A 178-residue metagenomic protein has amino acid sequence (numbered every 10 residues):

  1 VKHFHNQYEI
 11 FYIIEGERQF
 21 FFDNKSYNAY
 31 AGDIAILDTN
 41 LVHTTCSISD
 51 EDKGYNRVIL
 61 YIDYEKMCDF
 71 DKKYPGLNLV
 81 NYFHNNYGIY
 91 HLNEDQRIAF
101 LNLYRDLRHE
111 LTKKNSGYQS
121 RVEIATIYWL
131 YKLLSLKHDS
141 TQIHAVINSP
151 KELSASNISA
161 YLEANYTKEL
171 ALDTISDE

Functional and structural regions predicted by a protein language model:
V1-I34, N40-L41, E51, K73-L79 (+1 more regions): Generic protein-terminus/edge-of-domain signal
E9, N56-I59, K168: Broad gene-expression machinery/nucleic-acid interaction feature
Y12, F20, L60-I62, L162: Preference for bulky hydrophobic residues occupying beta-strand positions in well-ordered beta-sheet regions
Q19, T44, N165: Detector for the N-terminal beta1/A-loop initiation region of ABC nucleotide-binding domains
F21, D69-D71, Y161: Residues that scaffold the ATP/ADP-binding catalytic core of kinase and kinase-like folds
T39-T112, Y131, S135-S140: A hydrophobic/aromatic-rich effector-binding and dimerization subdomain of bacterial HTH-type transcriptional regulators
H84-Q96, L111-I124, L130-K168, L172-E178: Short, Lys/Arg-enriched, Trp-marked, Pro/Gly-tolerant hinge/linker segments that flank
